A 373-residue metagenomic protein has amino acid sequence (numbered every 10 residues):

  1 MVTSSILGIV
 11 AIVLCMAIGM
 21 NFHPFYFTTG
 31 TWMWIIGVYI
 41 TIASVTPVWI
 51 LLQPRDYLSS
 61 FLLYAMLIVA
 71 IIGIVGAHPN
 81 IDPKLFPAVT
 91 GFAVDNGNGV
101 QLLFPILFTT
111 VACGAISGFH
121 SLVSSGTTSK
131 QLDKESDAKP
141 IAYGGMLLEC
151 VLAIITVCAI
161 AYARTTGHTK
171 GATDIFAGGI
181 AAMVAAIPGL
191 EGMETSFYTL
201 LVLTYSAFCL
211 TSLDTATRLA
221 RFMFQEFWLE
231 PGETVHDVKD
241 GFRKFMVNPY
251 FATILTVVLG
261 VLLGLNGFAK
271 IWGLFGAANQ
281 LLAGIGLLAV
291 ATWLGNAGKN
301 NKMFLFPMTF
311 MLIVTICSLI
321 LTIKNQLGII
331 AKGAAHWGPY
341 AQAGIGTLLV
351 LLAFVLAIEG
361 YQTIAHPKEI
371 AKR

Functional and structural regions predicted by a protein language model:
I9-S59, I72-G76, Q101, T109 (+2 more regions): A generic transmembrane alpha-helix motif of multi-pass inner-membrane proteins
T46-L63, F119-L152, H168, L219-A220 (+2 more regions): Hydrophobic, small-residue-rich membrane helices and short re-entrant helix-turn-helix hairpins that build
V69, F92-D95, T127, I141 (+2 more regions): Juxtamembrane inter-helical linkers in multi-pass membrane proteins
I74-F92, L147-I180, T215: Extracellular/periplasmic helix-exit of transmembrane alpha-helices
G99-A112, I154-Y162, G189-F208, P249-V258: Select transmembrane alpha-helical segments in multipass membrane proteins
V111-G114, A142-E149, M308-M311: Transmembrane helix-bundle signature of multi-pass membrane transporters/permeases
C113-L132, T195-E230, A269-K270, Q280: Membrane-helix boundary/coupling elements in multi-pass transport proteins
G144-V151, G192-F197, E226-L265: Loop-to-transmembrane helix boundary motifs in multi-pass membrane proteins
